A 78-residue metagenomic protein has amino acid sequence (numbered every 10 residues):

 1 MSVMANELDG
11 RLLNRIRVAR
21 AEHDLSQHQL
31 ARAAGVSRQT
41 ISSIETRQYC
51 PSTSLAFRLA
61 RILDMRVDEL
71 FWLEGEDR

Functional and structural regions predicted by a protein language model:
M1-E7: Short, intrinsically disordered or compositionally biased N-terminal tails of bacterial proteins
S2, F71-R78: Short, charged recognition helix plus adjacent turn of helix-turn-helix-like nucleic-acid-binding domains
N14-A33: Short basic helix-loop element that most often maps to the first helix and adjoining turn of HTH DNA-binding modules
I16, L30-A31, I41-I44, L70: Conserved hydrophobic/aromatic packing and binding residues within compact polymer-binding modules
Q27, R38, T53-A56: Helix-turn-helix DNA-binding elements, focusing on the entry/boundary residues of the two helices that contact DNA
V36-C50: Recognition helix of helix-turn-helix/homeodomain-like DNA-binding domains that insert into the DNA major groove
S54-E69: DNA major-groove recognition helix of helix-turn-helix/homeodomain DNA-binding modules
